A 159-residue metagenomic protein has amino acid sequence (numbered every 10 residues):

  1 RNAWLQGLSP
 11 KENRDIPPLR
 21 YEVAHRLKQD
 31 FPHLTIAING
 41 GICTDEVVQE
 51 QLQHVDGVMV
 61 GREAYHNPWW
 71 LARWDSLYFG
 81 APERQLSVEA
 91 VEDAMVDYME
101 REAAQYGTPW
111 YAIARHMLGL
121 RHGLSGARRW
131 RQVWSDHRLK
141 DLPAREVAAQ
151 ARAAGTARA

Functional and structural regions predicted by a protein language model:
R1-E12: Glycine-rich, proline-tolerant flexible connector loops at the mouths of alpha/beta enzymes
D15, L19-I38, I42-A159: Alpha/beta catalytic cores of nucleotide-metabolism and tRNA/nucleoside-modifying enzymes
